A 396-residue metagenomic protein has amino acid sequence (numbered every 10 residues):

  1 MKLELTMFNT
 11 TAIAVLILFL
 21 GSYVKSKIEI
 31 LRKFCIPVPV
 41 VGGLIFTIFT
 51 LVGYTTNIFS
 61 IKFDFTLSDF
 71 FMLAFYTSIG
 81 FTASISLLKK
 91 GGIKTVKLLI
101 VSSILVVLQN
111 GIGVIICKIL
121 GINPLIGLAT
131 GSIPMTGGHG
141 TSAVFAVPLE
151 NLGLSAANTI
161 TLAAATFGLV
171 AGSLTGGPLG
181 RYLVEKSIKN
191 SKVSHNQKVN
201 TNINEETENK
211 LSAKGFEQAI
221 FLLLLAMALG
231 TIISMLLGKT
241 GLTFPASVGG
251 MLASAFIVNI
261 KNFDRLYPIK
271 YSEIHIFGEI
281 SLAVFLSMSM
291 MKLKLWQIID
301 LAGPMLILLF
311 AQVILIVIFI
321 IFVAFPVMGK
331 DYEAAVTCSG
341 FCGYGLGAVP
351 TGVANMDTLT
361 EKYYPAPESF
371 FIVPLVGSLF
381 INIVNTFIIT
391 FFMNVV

Functional and structural regions predicted by a protein language model:
K2-L16, K62-Y76, L125-S132, G241-A253 (+3 more regions): Structural signature of hydrophobic alpha-helical transmembrane segments
I17, L44-L51, D64-G92, L252-I260 (+1 more regions): Hydrophobic transmembrane alpha-helices of secondary-active transporters and Na+-translocating membrane complexes
I17-L18, L169-F263: Membrane-embedded hairpin module used as a gating/binding unit in multi-pass transport and secretion proteins
L20-R32, S78-K90, L179-R181, F256-K270 (+1 more regions): C-terminal ends of transmembrane helices
K25-V40, V52, T56-N57, I61 (+3 more regions): Flexible hinge motifs at transmembrane-helix junctions and intramembrane kinks/re-entrant loops in multi-pass membrane
F70, S84-V114, I220-L223, I276 (+1 more regions): Entry/N-cap segments of selected transmembrane alpha helices and their immediately preceding amphipathic helices
I104, I116-I160, F167, L179 (+2 more regions): Alpha-helical membrane segments and immediately flanking helix-loop junctions that form or couple to the substrate/ion
I115-I122, A165-I203, F319-Y332, G377-V396: Juxtamembrane and boundary regions of transmembrane helices in multi-pass small-molecule transporters and channels
